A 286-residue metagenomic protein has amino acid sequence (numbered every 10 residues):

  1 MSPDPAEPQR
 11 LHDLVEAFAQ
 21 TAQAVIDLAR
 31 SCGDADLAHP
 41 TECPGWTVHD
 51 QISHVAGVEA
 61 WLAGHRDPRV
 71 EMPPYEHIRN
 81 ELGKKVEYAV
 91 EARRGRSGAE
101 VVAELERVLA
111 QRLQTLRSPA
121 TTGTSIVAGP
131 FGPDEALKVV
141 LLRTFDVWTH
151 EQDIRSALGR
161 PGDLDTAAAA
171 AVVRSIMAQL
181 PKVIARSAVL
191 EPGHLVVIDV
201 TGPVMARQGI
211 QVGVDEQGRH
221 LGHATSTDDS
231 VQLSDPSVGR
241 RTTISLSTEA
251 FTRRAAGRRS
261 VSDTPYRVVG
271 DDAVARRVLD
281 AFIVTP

Functional and structural regions predicted by a protein language model:
M1-E42: Non-cleavable N-terminal signal-anchor transmembrane helices
M1-Q9, D13, L62-S118, T122: Short, helix-capping/interhelical loops that line the mouth of catalytic, cofactor-, or ligand-binding pockets
S2-D13, H39, D67-I78, T122-P286: Structured surface interface patches that mediate subunit assembly and partner/cofactor docking
T21-A24, L28, V58, V108-Q111 (+4 more regions): Amphipathic, well-ordered alpha-helical segments in soluble domains
I26-T47, T115-D134: Helix-loop segments that flank and shape redox-cofactor active sites
A29, V55, E59-R66, R112 (+3 more regions): A generic secondary-structure signal for well-formed alpha-helical elements
S31, H54, R254: Conserved catalytic core of Hanks-type protein kinase domains
